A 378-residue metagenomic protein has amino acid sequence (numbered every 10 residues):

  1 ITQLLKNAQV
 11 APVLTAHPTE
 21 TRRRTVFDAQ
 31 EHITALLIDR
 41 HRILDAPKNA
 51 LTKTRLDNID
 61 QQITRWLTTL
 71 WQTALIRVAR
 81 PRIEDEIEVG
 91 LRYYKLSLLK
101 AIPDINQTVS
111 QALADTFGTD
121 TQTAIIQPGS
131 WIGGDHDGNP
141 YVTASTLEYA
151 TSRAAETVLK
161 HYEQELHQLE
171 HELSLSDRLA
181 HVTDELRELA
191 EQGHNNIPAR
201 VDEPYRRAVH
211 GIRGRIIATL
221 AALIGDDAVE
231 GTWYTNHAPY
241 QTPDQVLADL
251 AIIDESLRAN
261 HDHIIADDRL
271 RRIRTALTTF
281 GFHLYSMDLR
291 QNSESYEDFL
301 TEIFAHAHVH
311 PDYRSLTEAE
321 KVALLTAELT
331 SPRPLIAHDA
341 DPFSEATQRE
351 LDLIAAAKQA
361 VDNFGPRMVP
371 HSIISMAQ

Functional and structural regions predicted by a protein language model:
I1-A327, S344-R349, M368-H371: Often metal-dependent polyanion-binding catalytic scaffolds in large enzymes
R272, A276-T279, P332, K358-F364: Carbohydrate-active enzymes and regulators
L335-H338, E345, K358-Q378: Long, K/E/R/D-enriched contiguous segments that form extended
D352-A356: Well-ordered alpha-helical segments embedded in enzymatic catalytic cores
